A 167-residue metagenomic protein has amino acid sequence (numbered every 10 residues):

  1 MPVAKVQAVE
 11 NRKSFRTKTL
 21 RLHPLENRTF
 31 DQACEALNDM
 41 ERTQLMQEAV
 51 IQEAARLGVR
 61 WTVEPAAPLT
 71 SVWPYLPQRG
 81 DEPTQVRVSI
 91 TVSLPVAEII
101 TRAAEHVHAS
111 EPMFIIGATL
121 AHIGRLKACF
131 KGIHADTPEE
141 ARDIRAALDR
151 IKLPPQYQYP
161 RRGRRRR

Functional and structural regions predicted by a protein language model:
M1-K13: Arg/Lys-rich, low-complexity, intrinsically disordered N-terminal tails that contact nucleic acids
V9-E10, H23-Q44, E48, L94-M113 (+1 more regions): Surface-exposed, Lys/Arg-rich phosphate-binding patches that contact polyanionic backbones
N11-F15, D81-T84: Short glycine-enriched loop/turn motifs at secondary-structure junctions
F15-R21: N-terminal coiled-coil initiation/transition segments in long coiled-coil scaffolds
T19, Q47-E48, S89: Σ70-family region 2.3-2.4 aromatic/basic alpha-helix that recognizes the −10 promoter and nucleates DNA melting
L37, Q52-E53, L57, A121-H122: The DNA-recognition helices of helix-turn-helix-type DNA-binding domains
A55-T91, P95-E98, R102, G124-R167: Short, positively charged interaction helices/loops
